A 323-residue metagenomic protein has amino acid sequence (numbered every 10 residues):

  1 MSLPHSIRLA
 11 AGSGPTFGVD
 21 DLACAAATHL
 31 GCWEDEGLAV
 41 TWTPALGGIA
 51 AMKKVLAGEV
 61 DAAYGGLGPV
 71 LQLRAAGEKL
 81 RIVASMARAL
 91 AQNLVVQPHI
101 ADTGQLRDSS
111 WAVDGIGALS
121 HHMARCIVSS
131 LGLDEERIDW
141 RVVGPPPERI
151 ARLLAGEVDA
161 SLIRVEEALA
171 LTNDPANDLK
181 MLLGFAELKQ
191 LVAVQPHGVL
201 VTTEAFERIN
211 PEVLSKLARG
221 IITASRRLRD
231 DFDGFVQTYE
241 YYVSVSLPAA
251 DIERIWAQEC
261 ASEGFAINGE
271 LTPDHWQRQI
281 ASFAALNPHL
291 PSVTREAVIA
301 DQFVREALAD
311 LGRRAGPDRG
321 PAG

Functional and structural regions predicted by a protein language model:
S2-E136, W140-V143, A155-V165, D178-F185: Short, glycine-/small- and polar/acidic-enriched structural segments that line small-molecule recognition paths
G14, S85, Q190-L191, L271-T272: Short Gly/Pro-enriched turn/cap motifs at secondary-structure boundaries
A25, L71-R74, R125, L169 (+2 more regions): Predominant activation on well-ordered alpha-helical scaffold segments within soluble catalytic domains
G48, T103, P146-P147, F232 (+1 more regions): Residues at or immediately preceding the N-termini of alpha-helices
E148, V158-S244: Pocket-lining segment of extracytoplasmic ligand-binding domains
I150-L153: Rossmann-fold dinucleotide-binding core
I209-L290: Secondary-structure end/capping motifs
I280-G323: Conserved C-terminal helix/tail region of periplasmic/extracytoplasmic solute-binding proteins
